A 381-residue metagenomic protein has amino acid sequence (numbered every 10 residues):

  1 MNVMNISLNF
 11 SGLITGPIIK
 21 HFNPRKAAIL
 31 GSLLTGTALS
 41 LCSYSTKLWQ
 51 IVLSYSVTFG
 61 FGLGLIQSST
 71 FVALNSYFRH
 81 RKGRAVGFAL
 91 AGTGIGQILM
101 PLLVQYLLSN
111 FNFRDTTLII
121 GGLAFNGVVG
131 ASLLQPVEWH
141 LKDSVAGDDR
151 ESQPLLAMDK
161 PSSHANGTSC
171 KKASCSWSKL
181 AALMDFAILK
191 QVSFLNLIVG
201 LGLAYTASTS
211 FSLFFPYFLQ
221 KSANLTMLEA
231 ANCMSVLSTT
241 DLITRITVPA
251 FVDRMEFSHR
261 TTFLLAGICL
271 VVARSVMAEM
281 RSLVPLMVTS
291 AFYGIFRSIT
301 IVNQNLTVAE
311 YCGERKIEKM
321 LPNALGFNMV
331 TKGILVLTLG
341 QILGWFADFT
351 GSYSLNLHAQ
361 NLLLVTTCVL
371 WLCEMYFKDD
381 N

Functional and structural regions predicted by a protein language model:
F10-W49: Conserved MFS/SLC helix-loop-helix module at the cytosolic interface between two early adjacent transmembrane helices
S11-P24, T244-S258, A347-D348: Helix-to-loop junctions at the C-terminal end of transmembrane segments in multipass secondary transporters
A38, W49-L65, L90, G202 (+2 more regions): Hydrophobic core of transmembrane alpha-helices in multi-pass small-molecule transporters, especially MFS/SLC-type
S56, L63-F78, A85-V86, I299-K316: Intracellular juxtamembrane helix-capping segments at the cytosolic ends of symmetry-related transmembrane helices
M100, M184-P249, T300-I301, N305 (+2 more regions): Extracytoplasmic gate region of multi-pass secondary transporters
D115-L134, N356-E374: Symmetry-related core transmembrane helices of the 12-TM Major Facilitator Superfamily/SLC fold
V129-V199, T226, I243: Long, low-complexity inter-transmembrane loops of multi-pass membrane transporters
S222-L225, E229-A231, S235-T240, R245-V248 (+2 more regions): C-terminal transmembrane helical hairpin of 12-TM major facilitator-type secondary transporters
